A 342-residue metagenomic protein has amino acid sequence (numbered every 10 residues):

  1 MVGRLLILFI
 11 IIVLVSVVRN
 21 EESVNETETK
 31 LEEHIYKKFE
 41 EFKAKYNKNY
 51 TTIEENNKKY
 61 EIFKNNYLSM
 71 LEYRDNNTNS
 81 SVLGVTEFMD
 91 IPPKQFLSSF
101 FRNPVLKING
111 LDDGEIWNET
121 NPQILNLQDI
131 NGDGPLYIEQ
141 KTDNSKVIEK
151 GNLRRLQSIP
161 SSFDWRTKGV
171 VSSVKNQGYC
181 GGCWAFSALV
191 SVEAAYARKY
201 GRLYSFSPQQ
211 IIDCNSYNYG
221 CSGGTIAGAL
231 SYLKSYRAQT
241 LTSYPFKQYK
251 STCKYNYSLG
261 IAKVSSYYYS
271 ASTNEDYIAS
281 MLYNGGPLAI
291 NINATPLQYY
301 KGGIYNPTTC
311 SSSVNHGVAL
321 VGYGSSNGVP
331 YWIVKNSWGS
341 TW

Functional and structural regions predicted by a protein language model:
V2-W342: Catalytic-core signature of thiol
